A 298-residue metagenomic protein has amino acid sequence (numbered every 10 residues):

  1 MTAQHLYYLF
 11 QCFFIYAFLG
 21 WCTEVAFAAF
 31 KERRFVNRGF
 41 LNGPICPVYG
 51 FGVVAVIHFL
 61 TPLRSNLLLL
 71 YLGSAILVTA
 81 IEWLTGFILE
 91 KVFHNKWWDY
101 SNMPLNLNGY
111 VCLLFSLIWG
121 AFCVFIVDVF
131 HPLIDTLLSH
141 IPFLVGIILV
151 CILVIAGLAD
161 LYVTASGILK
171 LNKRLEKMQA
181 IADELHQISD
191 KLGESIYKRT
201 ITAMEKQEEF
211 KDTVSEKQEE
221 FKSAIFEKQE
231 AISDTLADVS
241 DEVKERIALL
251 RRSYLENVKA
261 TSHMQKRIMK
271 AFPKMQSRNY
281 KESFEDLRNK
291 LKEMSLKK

Functional and structural regions predicted by a protein language model:
M1-K298: Aromatic-rich, lipid-facing transmembrane alpha helices and their immediate juxtamembrane interface loops in integral
